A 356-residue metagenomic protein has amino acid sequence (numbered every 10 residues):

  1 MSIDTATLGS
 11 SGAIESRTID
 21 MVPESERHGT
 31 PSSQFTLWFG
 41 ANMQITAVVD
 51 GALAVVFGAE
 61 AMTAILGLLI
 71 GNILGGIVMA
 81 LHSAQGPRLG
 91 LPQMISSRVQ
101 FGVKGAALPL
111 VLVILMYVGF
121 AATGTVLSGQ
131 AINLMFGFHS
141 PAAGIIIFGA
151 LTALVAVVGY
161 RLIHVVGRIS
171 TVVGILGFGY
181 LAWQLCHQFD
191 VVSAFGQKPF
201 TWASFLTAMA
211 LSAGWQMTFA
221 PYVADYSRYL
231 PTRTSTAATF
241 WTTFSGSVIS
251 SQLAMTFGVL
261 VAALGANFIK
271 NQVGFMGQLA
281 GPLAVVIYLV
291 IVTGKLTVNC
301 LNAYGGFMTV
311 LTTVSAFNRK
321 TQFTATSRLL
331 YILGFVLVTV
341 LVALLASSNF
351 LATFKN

Functional and structural regions predicted by a protein language model:
M1-A61, S204-A210, R228-A238: Membrane-interface "cap" regions at the ends of multi-pass membrane proteins
R27-P31, V158-R168, P221-S250, A266-F275 (+2 more regions): Hydrophobic, small-residue-rich membrane helices and short re-entrant helix-turn-helix hairpins that build
G67-F101, P109-M116, T297: Juxtamembrane transmembrane-helix boundary signature
A106-G137, V292-T313: Hydrophobic transmembrane alpha-helices that form the core helical bundles of multi-pass secondary transporters
G129, A143, I147-L185, P199-F200 (+2 more regions): Membrane-interface loop-to-helix entry segments
V172-K198, S212-M217, F257-L264: Hydrophobic alpha-helical segments and their helix-loop junctions in multi-pass secondary transporters
L253-A303, A343-L351: TM-loop-TM module centered on a large, flexible mid-protein loop between adjacent transmembrane helices in multi-pass
C300, T313-S348: Loop-to-transmembrane helix boundary motifs in multi-pass membrane proteins
